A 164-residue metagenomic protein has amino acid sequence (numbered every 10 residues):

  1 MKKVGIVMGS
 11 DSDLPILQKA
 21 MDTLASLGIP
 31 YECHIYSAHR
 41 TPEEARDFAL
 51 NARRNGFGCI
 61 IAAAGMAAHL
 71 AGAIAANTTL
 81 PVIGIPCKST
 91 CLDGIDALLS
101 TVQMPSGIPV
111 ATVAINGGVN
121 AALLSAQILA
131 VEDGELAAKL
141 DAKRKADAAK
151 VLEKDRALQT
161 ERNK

Functional and structural regions predicted by a protein language model:
K2, I29-E32, T79-L80, V102-V110: Glycine/charged-rich beta-loop-alpha catalytic/anionic-binding loops adjacent to active sites
K2-R40: Glycine-rich phosphate/diphosphate-binding loop of Rossmann-like nucleotide-binding domains
M8-P15, K19-A20, I95-K164: C-terminal binding/interaction regions
D13-L17, T41-A45, A64-A73, L92-I95 (+1 more regions): Short glycine/serine/threonine-rich phosphate/pyrophosphate-binding segments that cradle anionic phosphate groups
C33, E43, M66, L158-K164: Acidic, glycine/proline-rich low-complexity segments that act as flexible tails and inter-domain linkers
C33-R54: N-terminal beta-loop-helix "entrance" segment that forms/cooperates in small-molecule cofactor or anionic ligand
F48-P86: Glycine-rich phosphate-binding loop
N77-V102, S106: Glycine/small-residue-rich loop that forms an oxyanion/phosphate-binding "nest" at active or ligand-binding sites
